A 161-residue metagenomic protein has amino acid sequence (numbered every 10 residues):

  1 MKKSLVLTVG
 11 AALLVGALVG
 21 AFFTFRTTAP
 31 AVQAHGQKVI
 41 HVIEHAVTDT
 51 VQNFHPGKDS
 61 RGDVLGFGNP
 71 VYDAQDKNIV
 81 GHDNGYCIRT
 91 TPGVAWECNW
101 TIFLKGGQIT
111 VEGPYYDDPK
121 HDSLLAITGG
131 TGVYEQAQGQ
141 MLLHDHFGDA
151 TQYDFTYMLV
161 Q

Functional and structural regions predicted by a protein language model:
S4-Q161: Targeting-peptide/extracellular-domain and disordered-appendage signature
